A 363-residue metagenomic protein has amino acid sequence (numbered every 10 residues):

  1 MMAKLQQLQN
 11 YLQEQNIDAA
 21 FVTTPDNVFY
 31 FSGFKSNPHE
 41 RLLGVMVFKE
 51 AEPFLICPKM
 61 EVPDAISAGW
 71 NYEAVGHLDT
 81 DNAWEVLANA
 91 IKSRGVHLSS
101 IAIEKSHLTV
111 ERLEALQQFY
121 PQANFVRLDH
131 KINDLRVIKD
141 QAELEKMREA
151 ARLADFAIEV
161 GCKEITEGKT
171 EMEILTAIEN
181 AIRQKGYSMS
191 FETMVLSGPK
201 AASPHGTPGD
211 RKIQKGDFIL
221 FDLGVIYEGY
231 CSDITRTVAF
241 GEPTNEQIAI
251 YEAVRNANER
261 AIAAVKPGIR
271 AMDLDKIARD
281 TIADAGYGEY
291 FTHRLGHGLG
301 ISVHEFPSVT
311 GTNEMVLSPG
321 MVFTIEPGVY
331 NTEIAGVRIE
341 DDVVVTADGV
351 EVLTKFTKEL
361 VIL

Functional and structural regions predicted by a protein language model:
M1-L363: Active-site neighborhoods and metal-handling regions in enzymes and metal-associated proteins
